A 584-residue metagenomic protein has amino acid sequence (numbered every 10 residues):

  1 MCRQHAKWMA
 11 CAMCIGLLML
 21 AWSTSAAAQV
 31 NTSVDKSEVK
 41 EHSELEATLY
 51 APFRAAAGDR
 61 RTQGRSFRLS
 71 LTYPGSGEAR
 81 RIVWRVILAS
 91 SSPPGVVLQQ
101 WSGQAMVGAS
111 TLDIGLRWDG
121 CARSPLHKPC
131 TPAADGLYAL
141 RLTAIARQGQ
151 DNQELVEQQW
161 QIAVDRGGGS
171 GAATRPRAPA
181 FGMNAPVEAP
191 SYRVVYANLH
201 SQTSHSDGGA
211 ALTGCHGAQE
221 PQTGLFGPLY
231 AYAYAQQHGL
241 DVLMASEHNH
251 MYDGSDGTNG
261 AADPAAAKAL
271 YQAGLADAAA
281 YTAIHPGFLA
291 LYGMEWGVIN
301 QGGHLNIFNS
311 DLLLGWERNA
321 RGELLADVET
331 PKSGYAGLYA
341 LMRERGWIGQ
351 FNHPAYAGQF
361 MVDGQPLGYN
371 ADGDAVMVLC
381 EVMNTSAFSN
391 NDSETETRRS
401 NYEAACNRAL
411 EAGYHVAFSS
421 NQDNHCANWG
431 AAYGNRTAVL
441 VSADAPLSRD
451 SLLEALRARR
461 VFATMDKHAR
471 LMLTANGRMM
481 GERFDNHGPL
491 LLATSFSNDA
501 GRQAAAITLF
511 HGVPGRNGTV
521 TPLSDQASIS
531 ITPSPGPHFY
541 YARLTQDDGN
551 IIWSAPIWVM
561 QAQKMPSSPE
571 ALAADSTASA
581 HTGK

Functional and structural regions predicted by a protein language model:
C11-A21: Bacterial N-terminal signal peptides
V30, K36, R147-G583: Extended, charged catalytic domains and RNA/DNA-binding interfaces, predominantly in divalent-metal-using enzymes
S43-V83, F484-A493: Contiguous beta-strand segments within globular domains
G77-L98, A504-G515: Extended low-complexity, serine/threonine- and proline-enriched intrinsically disordered segments
A79-R81, D135-A139, P535-F539: Extracellular Ig-like/FN3 beta-sandwich strand-entry sites
V96-L116, G518-A527: Solvent-exposed serine/threonine-rich low-complexity stretches and specific carbohydrate-binding patches
D113-D135, S528-T532: Signal that preferentially marks extracellular ectodomain short beta-strand elements of beta-sandwich modules
A133-Q148: Internal, hydrophobic beta-strand segments that form the core of beta-sheet-rich folds
